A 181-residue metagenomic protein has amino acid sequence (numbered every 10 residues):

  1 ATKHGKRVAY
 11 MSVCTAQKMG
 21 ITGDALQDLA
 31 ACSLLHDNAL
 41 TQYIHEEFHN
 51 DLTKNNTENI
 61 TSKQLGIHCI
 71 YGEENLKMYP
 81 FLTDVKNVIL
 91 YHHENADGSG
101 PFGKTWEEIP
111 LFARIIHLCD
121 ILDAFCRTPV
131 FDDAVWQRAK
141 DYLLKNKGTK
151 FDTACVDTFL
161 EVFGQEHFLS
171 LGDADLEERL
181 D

Functional and structural regions predicted by a protein language model:
A1-D181: Histidine- and acidic-residue-rich, metal-dependent catalytic cores
